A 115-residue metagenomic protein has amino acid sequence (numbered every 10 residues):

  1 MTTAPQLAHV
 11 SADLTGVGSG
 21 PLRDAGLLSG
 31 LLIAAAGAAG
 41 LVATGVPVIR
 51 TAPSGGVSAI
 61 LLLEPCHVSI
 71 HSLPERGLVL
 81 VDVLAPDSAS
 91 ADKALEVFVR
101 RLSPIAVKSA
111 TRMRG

Functional and structural regions predicted by a protein language model:
M1-G115: Polybasic/polar functional segments that serve as interface/processing modules
